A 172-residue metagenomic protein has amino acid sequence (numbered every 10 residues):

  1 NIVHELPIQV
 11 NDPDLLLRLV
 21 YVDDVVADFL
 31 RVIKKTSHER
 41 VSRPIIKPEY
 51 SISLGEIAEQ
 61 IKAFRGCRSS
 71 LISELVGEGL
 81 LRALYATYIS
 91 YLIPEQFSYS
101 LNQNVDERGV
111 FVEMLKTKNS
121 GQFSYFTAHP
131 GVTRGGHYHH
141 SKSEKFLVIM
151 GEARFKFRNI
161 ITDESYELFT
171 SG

Functional and structural regions predicted by a protein language model:
N1-L17, V22-K34: NAD(P)-dependent short-chain dehydrogenase/reductase
R18, Y50, F146: Residues that recognize and position ribonucleotide moieties
D24-V26, R31-L101: Mid/C-terminal beta-alpha module of Rossmann-like enzyme folds, strongest in SDR-family dehydrogenases/epimerases
Q96-G136, K142: A short glycine-rich, His/Asp/Glu-containing loop-to-beta-strand
T133-G135, R154, G172: Histidine-centered metal-chelating micro-motifs
H140-I160: Glycine- and acidic-residue-biased ligand/ion/polar-headgroup-sensing regions
F157-G172: Short acidic-glycine-tyrosine-enriched beta hairpin
